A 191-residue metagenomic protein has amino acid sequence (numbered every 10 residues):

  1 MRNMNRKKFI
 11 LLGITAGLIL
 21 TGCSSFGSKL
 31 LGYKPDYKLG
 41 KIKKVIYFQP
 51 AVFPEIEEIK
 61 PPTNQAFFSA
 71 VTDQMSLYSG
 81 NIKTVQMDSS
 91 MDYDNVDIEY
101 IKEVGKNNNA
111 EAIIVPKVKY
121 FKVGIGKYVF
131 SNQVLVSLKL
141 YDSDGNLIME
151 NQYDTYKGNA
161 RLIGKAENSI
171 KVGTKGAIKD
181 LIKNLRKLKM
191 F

Functional and structural regions predicted by a protein language model:
M1-S24: Sec-dependent bacterial lipoprotein signal peptides
T21-K83, R186-F191: A structural "domain/chain start" motif
S24-F26, N95-I148, A160: Surface-exposed short loop/turn segments
P50-A51, K117-K122, D154: Generic short beta-strand segments
E58-A66, N95, G164-G176: Soluble non-cytosolic domains of exported or imported proteins
F68, T72, I98-K102, I178 (+1 more regions): Extracytoplasmic/secreted envelope proteins and their assembly/folding machinery, especially bacterial periplasmic
K83-I98: Acidic helix-start/capping segments at beta-turn-to-alpha-helix junctions
Y141-F191: Short secondary-structure boundary motifs at beta->alpha junctions and helix caps
